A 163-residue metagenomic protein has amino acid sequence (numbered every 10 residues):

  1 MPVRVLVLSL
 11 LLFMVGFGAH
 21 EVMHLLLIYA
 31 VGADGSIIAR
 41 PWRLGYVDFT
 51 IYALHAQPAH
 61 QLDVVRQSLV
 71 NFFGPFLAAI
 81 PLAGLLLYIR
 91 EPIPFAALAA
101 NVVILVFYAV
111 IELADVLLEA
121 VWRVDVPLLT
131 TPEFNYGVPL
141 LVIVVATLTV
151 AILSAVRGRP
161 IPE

Functional and structural regions predicted by a protein language model:
M1-L11, V15-G18, I93-A99: Alpha-helical transmembrane segments and their helix-start/interface "positive-inside/aromatic belt" motifs in integral
M1-L11, Y29, A79-L86: Active-site scaffold of zinc-dependent metalloenzymes
L12-D63: Small-residue-rich helix-interface/hinge motifs
D48-G158: Metalloprotease/metallohydrolase-associated module, dominated by Zn2+-dependent proteases
P160-E163: Short, highly charged, low-complexity non-transmembrane loops/tails of multi-pass membrane proteins
